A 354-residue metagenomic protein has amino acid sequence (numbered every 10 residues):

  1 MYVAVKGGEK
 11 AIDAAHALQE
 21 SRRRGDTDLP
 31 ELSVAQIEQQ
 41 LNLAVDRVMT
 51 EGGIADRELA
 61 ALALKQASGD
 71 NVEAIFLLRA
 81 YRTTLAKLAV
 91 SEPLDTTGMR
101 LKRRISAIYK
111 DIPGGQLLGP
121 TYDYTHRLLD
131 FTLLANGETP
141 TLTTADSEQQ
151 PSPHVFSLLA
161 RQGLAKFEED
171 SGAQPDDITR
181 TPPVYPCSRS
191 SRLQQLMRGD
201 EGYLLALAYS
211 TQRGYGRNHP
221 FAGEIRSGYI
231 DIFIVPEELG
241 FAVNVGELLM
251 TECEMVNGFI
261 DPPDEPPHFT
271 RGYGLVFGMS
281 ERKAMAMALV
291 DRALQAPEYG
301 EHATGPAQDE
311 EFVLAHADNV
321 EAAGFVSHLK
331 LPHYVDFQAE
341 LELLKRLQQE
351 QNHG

Functional and structural regions predicted by a protein language model:
M1-T50, M99-D123: N-terminal, Lys/Arg-enriched amphipathic/low-complexity engagement segments that precede the first folded domain
G7-G8, D70, D200, G278: Intrinsic-disorder/low-complexity, polar/charged segments
G25, A61, K65-A67, L77 (+8 more regions): Generic detector of ordered, mature protein regions
T27, T50, T83-T84, T96-T97 (+9 more regions): Residue-identity detector for threonine
V34-E58, A63-A89, P93: Hydrophobic alpha-helical segments, chiefly the membrane-spanning helices and signal/signal-anchor peptides
P93-S152: Helix-turn-helix/homeodomain-like alpha-helical modules used for DNA recognition and transcription-factor dimerization
T143-G354: Acidic, serine/proline-rich low-complexity intrinsically disordered regions
